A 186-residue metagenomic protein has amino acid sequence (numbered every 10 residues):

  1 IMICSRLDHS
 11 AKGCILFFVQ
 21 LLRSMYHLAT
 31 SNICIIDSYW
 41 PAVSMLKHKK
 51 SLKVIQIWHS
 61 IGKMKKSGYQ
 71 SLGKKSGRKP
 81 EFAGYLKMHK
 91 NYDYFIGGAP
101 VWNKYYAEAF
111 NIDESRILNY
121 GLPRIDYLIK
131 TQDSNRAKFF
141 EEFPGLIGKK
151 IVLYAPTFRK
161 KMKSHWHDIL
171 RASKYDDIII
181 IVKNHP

Functional and structural regions predicted by a protein language model:
I1, A109, N119-P186: Conserved catalytic-core segment of nucleotide-activated headgroup transferases in glycan assembly
I1-K130: Active-site and donor-binding regions of nucleotide-sugar-utilizing enzymes
